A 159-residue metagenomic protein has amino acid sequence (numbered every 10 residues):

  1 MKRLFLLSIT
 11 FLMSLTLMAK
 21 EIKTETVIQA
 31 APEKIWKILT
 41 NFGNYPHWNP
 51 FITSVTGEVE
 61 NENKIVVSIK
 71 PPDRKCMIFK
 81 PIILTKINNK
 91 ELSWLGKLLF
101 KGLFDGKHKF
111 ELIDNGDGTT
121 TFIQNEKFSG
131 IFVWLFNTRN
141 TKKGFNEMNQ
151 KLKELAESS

Functional and structural regions predicted by a protein language model:
M1-E21: Bacterial Sec-dependent N-terminal signal peptides
L15-E60, E147, K151: Hydrophobic ligand-binding cavity/cleft-lining segments
I22-T24, N63, F79, H108 (+1 more regions): Envelope-exposed proteins and targeting segments
Q29-P32, E60, L84-K90, E111-T121 (+1 more regions): A short, structured loop/turn motif at beta-sheet edges
K34-L39, Y45, I65-V67, I83 (+3 more regions): Hydrophobic pocket/interface hotspot
P46-I82: N-terminal, post-signal-peptide region of Sec/Tat-exported proteins
D73-D117, K127-G130: Hydrophobic-ligand binding "helix-grip"
F104, K109, T121-S159: A conserved amphipathic terminal alpha-helix motif
